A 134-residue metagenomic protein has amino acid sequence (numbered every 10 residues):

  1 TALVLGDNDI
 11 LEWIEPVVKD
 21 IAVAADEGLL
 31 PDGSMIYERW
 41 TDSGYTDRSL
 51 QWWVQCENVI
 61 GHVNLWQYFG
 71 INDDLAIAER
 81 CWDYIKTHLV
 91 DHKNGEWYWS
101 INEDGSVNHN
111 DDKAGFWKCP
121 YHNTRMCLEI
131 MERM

Functional and structural regions predicted by a protein language model:
T1-M134: Glycan-recognition and catalytic cores of secretory/periplasmic carbohydrate-active enzymes
